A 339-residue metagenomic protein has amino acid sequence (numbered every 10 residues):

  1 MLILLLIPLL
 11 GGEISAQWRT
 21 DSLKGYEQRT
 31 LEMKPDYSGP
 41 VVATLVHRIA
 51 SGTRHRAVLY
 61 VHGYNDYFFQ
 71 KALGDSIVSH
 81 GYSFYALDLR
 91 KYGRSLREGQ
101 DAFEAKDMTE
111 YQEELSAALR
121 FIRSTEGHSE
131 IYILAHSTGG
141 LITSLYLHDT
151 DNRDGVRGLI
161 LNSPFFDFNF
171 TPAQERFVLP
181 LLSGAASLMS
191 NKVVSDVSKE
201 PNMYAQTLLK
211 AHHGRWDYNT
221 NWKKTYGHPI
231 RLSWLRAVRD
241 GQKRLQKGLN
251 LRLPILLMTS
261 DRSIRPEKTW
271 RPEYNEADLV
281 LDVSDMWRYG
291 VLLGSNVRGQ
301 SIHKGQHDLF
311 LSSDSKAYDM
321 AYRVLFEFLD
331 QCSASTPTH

Functional and structural regions predicted by a protein language model:
I14-G52: N-terminal cap/lid segment of alpha/beta-hydrolase-fold proteins
H55-G63: Short beta-strand element of the alpha/beta-hydrolase
Y64, D88-G93, F165, H303-Q306: Short beta-to-alpha linker loops that shape the active-site pocket of alpha/beta-hydrolase fold enzymes
Y64-N65, G93-Y132, K316-Y318: Catalytic nucleophile-loop/oxyanion-hole region of alpha/beta-hydrolase and closely related hydrolase-like folds
D66-G74, V78-Q100: Conserved alpha/beta-hydrolase
T138, T143-L232: Alpha/beta-hydrolase-fold enzymes
S195-S301: Serine-hydrolase catalytic core
N296-H339: Catalytic active-site module of serine/aspartate enzymes centered on a nucleophile-bearing elbow/loop
